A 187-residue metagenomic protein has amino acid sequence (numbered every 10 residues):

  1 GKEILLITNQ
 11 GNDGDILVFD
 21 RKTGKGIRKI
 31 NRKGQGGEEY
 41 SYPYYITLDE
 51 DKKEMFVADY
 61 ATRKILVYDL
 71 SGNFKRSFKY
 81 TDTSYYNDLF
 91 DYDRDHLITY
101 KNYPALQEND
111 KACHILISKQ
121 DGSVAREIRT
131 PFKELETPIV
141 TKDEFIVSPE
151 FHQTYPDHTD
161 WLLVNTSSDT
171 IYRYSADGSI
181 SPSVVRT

Functional and structural regions predicted by a protein language model:
G1-D15: Beta-strand-rich domains and repeat architectures in extracellular enzymes and scaffolds, especially beta-propellers
K2, L48-K52, D91-R94, P156-D157: Residue-level detector of Asp-centered blade-edge/turn motifs that repeat once per structural unit in beta-propeller
I7-G11, V57-Y60, T99-N102, L163-T166: Conserved beta-strand positions in repeat-built beta-propeller and related beta-rich domains
K25-Y60, D82: Blade-loop segments of beta-propeller domains
R28-Y40, K79-T83, A125-V147, S181-T187: Surface-exposed loop and turn segments in beta-propeller and other repeat-based domains that flank or scaffold
S41-I46, T83-Y92, P149-F151: Repeated scaffold domains used in trafficking and secretory/extracellular systems, primarily beta-propellers
A58-C113, R126-V140: Asp-box/WD-like beta-propeller blade repeats and closely related beta-sheet repeat scaffolds
L116-I180: Loop-centered beta-sheet repeat module
